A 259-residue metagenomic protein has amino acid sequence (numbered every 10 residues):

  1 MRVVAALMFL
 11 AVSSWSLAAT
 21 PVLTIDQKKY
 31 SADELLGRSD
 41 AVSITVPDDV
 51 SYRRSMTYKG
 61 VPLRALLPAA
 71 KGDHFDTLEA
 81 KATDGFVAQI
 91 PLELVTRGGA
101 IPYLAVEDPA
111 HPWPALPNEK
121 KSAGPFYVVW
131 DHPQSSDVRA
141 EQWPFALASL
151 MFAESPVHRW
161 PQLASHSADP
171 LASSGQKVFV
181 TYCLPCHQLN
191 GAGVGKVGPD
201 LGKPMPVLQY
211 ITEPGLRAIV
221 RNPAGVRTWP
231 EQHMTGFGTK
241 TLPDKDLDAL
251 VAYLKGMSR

Functional and structural regions predicted by a protein language model:
M1-M8: Bacterial N-terminal signal peptides that target proteins for export
A11-S16: N-terminal signal peptide c-region/cleavage motif recognized by signal peptidases
A19-P156, R259: Structured, non-membrane catalytic/scaffold regions adjacent to prosthetic-group chemistry
P62, F179-P185, N190, V197 (+2 more regions): Short pre-active-site segment immediately N-terminal to redox-active cysteine/selenocysteine motifs in thiol-based
E154-V178: Electrostatic cytochrome c docking/interface patches
G175-N190, L216, M234, L250-L254: The canonical Cys-X-X-Cys-His
N190-R221: Gly/Gly-Pro-rich "capping" loops immediately C-terminal to redox-active cysteine motifs in periplasmic/lumenal
K196-G202, N222-V251, M257: Axial heme c-ligation environment in periplasmic c-type cytochrome domains
